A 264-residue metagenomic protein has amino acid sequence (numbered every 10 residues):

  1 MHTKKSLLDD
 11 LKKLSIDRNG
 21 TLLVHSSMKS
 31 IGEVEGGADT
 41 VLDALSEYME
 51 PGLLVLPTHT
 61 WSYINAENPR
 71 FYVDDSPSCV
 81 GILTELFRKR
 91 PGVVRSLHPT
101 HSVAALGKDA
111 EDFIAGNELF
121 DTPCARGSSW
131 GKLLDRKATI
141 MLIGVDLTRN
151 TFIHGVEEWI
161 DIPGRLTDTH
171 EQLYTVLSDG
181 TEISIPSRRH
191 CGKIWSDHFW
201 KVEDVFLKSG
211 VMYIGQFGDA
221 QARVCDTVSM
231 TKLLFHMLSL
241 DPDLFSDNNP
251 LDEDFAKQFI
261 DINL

Functional and structural regions predicted by a protein language model:
T3-D10: N-terminal basic/disordered segments at the start of proteins
K4, A38-L42, V80: Amphipathic alpha-helical segments in well-structured domains
S15-P69: N-terminal active-site beta-alpha-beta segment that forms phosphate/nucleotide-binding and substrate-recognition loops
H25, H154-G155: Histidine-centered active-site/metal-ligand motif
D39-V41, G155-D161: Short, solvent-exposed amphipathic alpha-helical segments in soluble enzyme and RNA/protein-processing domains
N65-H154: Internal, conserved structured core segments that host functional sites
W159-P186: Gly/Ser/Thr-rich active-site loops/lids in small-molecule metabolic enzymes that frequently grip phosphoryl groups
S187-L264: Acidic/aromatic/glycine-rich contiguous surface patches that form carbohydrate-binding/processing clefts and analogous
